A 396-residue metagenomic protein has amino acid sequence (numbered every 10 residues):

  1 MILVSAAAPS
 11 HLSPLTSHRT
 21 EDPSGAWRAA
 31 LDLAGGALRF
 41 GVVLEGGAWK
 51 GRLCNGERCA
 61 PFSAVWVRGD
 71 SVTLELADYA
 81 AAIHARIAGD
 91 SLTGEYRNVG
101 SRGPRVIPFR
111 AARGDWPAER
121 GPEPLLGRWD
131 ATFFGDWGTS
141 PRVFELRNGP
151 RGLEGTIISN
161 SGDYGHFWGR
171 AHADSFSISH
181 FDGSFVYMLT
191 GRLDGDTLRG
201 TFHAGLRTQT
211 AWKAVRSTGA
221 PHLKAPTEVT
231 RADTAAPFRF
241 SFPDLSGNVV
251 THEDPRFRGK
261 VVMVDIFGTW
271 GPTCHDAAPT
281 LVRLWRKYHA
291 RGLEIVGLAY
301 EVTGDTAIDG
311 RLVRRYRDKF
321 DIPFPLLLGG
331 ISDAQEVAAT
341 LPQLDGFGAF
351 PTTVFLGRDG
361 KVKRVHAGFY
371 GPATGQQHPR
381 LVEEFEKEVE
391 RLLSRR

Functional and structural regions predicted by a protein language model:
M1-D22: Bacterial Sec-dependent signal peptides at the C-terminal "C-region" and cleavage site
E21-A88, Y96, R105, E119-L193 (+1 more regions): Central antiparallel beta-sheet cores of small beta-barrel/beta-sandwich binding domains
H203, R207-P243, P255-G259: N-proximal helix/coil linker or "cap" segments that precede and/or mark the start of modular domains
F240-V262, W285-Y288: A short beta-strand-turn-helix
K260-V262, F267-W270, A277, V302 (+1 more regions): Short pre-active-site segment immediately N-terminal to redox-active cysteine/selenocysteine motifs in thiol-based
D276-D321, D333-A338: Structural microenvironment flanking redox-active thiols in thiol-disulfide oxidoreductases
V313-T352, R358: Short, internal strand/loop/helix patches that form the active-site neighborhood or redox-interaction surface
A349-R396: Thiol-/selenol-based redox modules, centered on thioredoxin-like and closely related oxidoreductase domains
